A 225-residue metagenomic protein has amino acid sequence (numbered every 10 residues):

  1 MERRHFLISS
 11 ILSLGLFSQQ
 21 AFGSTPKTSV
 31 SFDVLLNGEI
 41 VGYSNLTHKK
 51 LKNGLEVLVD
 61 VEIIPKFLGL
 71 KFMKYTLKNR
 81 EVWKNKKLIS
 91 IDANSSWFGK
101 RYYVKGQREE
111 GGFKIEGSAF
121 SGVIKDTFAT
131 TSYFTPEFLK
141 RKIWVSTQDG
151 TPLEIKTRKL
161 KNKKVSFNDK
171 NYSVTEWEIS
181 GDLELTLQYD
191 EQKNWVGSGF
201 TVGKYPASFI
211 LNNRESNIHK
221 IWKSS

Functional and structural regions predicted by a protein language model:
H5-G23: N-terminal export signals
G23-E110, A129-S225: Acidic, serine/threonine-rich low-complexity disordered tracts
G112-F128: Acidic/charged, solvent-exposed loop-and-adjacent secondary-structure segments enriched in E/D, K/R, S/T, and G/P
